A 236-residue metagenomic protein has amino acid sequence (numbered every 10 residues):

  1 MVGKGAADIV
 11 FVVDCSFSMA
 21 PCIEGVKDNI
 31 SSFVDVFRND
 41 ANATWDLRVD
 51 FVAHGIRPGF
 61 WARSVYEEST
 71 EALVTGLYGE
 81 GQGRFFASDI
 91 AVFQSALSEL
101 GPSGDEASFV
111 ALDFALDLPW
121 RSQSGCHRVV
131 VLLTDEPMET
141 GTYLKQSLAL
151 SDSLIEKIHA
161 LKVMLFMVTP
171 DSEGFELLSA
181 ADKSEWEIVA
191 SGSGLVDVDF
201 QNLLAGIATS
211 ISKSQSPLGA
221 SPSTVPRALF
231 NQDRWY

Functional and structural regions predicted by a protein language model:
M1-Y236: Divalent cation-coordinating acidic motifs and surrounding scaffolds that mediate Ca2+/Mg2+/Mn2+/Zn2+-dependent binding
